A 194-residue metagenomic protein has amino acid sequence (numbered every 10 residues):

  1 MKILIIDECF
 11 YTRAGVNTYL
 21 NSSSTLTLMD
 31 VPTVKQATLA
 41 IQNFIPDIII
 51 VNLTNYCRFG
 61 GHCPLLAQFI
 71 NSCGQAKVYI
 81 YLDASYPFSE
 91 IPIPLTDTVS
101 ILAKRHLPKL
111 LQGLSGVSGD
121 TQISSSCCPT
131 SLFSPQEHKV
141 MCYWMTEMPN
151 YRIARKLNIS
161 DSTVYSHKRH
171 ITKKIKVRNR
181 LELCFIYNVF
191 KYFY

Functional and structural regions predicted by a protein language model:
M1-I123: N-terminal regulatory/sensing modules of transcriptional regulators
I123-T163: Helix-turn-helix DNA-binding segment
H138-C142, T172, C184: Hydrophobic residues on short alpha-helical segments
H167-H170: Residues within the DNA-recognition helix of helix-turn-helix
K173-Y194: Basic, Lys/Arg-enriched C-terminal extension of HTH/homeodomain DNA-binding domains
